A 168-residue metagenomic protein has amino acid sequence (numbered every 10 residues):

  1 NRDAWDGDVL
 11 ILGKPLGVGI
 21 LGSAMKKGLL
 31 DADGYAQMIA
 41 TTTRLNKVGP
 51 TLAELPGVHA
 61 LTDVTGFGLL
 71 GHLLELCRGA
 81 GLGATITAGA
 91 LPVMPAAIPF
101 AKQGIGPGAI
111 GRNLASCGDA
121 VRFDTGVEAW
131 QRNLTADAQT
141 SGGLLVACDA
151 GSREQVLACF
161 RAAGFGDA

Functional and structural regions predicted by a protein language model:
N1-L30: Glycine-rich anion-binding loops of enzyme active sites
R2-W5, Y35-T42, D63-G66: Short capping loops/turns at secondary-structure boundaries
D3-D6, L12, L45-G49, G57 (+1 more regions): Internal, well-ordered alpha-helical segments in soluble enzyme and binding-protein domains
G13-L16, Y35-T41, D119-D124: Short acidic/polar alpha-helix capping motifs at helix-coil junctions
L16-G17, N46, L61-G66: A structural signal for small-residue-enriched, beta-sheet-centric alpha/beta enzyme cores and oligomeric scaffold folds
D33-E54, V127: Active-site glycine-rich loop that binds ribose-phosphate moieties when present
L55-A168: Glycine-/charge-enriched secondary-structure boundary and capping motifs
